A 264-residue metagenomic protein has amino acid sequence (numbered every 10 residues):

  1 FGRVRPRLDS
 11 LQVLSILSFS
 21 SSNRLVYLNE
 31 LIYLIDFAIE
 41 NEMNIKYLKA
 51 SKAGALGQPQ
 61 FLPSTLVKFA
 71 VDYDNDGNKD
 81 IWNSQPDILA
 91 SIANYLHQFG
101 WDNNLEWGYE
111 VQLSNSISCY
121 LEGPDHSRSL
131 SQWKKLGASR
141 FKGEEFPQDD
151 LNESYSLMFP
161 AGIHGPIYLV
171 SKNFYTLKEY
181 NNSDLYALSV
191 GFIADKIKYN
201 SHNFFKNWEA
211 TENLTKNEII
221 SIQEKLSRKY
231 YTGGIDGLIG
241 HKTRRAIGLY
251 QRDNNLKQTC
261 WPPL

Functional and structural regions predicted by a protein language model:
F1-N152, G165-Y168, Y175-A194, K198-K216 (+2 more regions): Catalytic glycan-binding domains that act on GlcNAc-containing polysaccharides
E212-I219, E224-L264: Short acidic, glycine/serine/threonine-rich helix-capping segments at coil-helix boundaries
